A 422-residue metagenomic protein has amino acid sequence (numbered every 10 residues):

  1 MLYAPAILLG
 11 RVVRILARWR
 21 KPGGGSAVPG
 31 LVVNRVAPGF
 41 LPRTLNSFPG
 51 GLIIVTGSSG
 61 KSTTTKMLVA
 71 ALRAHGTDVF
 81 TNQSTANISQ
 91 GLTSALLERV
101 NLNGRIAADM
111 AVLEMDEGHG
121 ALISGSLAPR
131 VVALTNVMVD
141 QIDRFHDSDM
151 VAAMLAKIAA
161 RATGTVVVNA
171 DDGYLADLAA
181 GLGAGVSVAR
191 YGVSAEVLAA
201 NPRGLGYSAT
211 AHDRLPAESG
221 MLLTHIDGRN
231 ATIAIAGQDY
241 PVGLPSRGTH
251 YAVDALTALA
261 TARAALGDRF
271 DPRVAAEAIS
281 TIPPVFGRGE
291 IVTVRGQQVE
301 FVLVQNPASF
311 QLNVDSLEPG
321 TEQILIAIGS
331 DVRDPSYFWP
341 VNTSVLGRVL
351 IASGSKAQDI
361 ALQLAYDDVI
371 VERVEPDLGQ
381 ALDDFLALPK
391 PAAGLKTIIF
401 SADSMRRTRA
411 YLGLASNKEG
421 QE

Functional and structural regions predicted by a protein language model:
M1-G30, A160, R263-F270, E277-E422: ATP-dependent carboxylate-amine ligase
A4-S187: Phosphate-binding loop of NTP-binding sites
G50, A107, L134, M138-Q297: Acidic, Mg2+-coordinating active-site environments of NTP-dependent enzymes
L52, V79-T81, G185-R190, V299 (+2 more regions): Conserved beta-strand scaffold positions in the cores of enzyme catalytic domains, especially in NTP/NDP-utilizing
S58, Q83-S84, E114-D116, N136-V137 (+9 more regions): Fold-independent oxyanion-binding glycine-rich loops and adjacent beta-strand/coil segments at enzyme active sites
T65, G91, A121-I123, D143-R144 (+6 more regions): Short glycine-/acidic-enriched loop or helix-start segments at secondary-structure transitions that form or flank
L68, L72, L92-L96, A255-A265 (+1 more regions): Buried hydrophobic packing segments
N101-G104, S208-A217, I370-R373, A392-F400: A polyampholytic, Gly/Pro-enriched intrinsically disordered region
